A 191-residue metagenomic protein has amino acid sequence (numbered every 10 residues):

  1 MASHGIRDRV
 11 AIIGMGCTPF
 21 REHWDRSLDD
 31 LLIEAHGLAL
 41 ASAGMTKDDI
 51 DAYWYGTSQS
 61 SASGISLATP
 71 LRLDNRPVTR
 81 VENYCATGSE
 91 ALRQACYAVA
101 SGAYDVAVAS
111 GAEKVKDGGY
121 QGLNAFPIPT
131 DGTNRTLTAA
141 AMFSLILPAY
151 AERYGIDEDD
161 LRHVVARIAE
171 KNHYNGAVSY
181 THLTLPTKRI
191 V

Functional and structural regions predicted by a protein language model:
M1-D29, R153, H163-K171, H182: Condensing-enzyme catalytic core mediating Claisen C-C bond formation in acyl metabolism
H4-I6, G56-S110, K114-I146, L183: Conserved catalytic cysteine-centered active-site region of acyl-thioester-dependent Claisen-condensing enzymes
W24-R26, G118-L123, A177-Y180: Short acidic, glycine/serine/threonine-rich loops at helix termini
D29-A43, S63, A91, I146-Y150: Short, well-ordered amphipathic alpha-helical segments that serve as non-catalytic structural scaffolds within diverse
G37-D49, Y154-E158: Phosphate/pyrophosphate-binding loops at sites that engage ATP/ADP/AMP, CoA/4′-phosphopantetheine, polyphosphate
T138-Y180: Conserved thiamine diphosphate
T181-T187: Conserved small/polar residues in nucleotide/adenosyl-binding loops
